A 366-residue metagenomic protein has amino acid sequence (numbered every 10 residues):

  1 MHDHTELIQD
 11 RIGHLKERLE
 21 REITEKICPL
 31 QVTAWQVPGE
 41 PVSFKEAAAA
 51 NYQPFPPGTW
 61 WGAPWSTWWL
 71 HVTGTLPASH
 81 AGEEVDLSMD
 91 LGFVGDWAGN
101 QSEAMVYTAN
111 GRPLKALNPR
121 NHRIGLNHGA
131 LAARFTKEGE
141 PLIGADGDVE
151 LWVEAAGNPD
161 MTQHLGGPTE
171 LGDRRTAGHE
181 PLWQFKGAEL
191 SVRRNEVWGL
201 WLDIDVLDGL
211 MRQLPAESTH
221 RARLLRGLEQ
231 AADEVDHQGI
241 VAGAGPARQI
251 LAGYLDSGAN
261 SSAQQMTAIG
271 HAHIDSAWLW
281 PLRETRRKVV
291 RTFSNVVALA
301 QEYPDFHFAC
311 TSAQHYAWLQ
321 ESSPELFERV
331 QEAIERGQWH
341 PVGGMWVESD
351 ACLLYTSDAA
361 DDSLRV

Functional and structural regions predicted by a protein language model:
M1-A49, P54-Q265: Mature N-terminal, pre-catalytic/accessory segment of carbohydrate-active enzymes
G167-T169, R283-R286, S323-F327: Short secondary-structure boundary/capping segments
H237-Q238, D275-R287, S312-L319, G344-L354: The substrate-binding groove and active-site-proximal loops of carbohydrate-active enzymes, especially glycoside
H271: Conserved, mostly hydrophobic/aromatic
V289-R336, H340-P341: Carboxylate/His-rich catalytic cores and anion/metal-binding grooves
Y355-A360: Conserved small/polar residues in nucleotide/adenosyl-binding loops
R365-V366: Carbohydrate-binding surfaces of carbohydrate-active enzymes
